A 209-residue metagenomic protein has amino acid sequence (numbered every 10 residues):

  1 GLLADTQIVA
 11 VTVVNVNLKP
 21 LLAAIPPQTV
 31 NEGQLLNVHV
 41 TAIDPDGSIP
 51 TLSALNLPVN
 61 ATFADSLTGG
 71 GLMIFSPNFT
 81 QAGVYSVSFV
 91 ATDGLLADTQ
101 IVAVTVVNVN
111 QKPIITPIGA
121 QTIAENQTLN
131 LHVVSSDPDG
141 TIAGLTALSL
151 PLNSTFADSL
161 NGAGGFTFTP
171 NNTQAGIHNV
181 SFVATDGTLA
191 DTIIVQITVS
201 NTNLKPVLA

Functional and structural regions predicted by a protein language model:
G1, G83-D93, G176-D186: A short beta-strand micro-motif common to beta-rich folds, especially ectodomain repeats
D5-V14, L96-V107, L189-S200: C-terminal edge beta-strand
V9, N17-L21, P50, N110-I114 (+1 more regions): Proline-centered linker/hinge motifs at extracellular inter-domain junctions
A23-P27, T116-A120, L150, A209: Surface-exposed, proline-enriched loop/turn segments that connect beta strands in immunoglobulin-like
Q28-Q34, Q121-Q127: Short, solvent-exposed loop/linker segments at the N-terminal edge of repeated beta-sheet extracellular domains
V40-D46, D93, V133-D139, D186: Extracellular acidic, Ser/Thr/Pro-rich low-complexity tracts
L55-L72, S149-F166: Low-complexity "stalk/linker" and mucin-like segments enriched in Ser/Thr/Pro/Ala/Gly
L72-A82, G165-I177: Extracellular/luminal low-complexity segments enriched in Ser/Thr/Pro
